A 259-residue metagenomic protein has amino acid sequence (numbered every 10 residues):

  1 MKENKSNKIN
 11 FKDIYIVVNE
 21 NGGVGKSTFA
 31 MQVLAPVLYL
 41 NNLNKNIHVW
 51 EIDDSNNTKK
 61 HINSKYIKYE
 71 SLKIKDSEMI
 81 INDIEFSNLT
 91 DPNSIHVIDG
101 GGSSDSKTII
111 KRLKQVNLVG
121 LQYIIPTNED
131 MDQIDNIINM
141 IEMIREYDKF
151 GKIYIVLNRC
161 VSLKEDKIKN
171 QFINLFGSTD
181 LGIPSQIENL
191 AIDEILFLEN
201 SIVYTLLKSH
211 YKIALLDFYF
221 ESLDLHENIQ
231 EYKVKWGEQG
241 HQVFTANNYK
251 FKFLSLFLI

Functional and structural regions predicted by a protein language model:
K2-K8: Pre-Walker A adenine-sensing motif
N10-S77: Walker A/P-loop NTP-binding active-site region of P-loop NTPases, recognizing the glycine-rich GxxxxGKT/S
V49, I95, Y154: Hydrophobic "anchor" residues on beta-strands that sit immediately upstream of conserved functional sites
I74-S87, G100-L118: Switch II of P-loop NTPase G domains
P92-H96, Q122: Loop/turn-to-beta-strand initiation segments
S103-L198: Conserved catalytic-core segment of NTP-binding enzymes
I173-F244: Beta-strand-loop-alpha "switch" segments that mediate conformational coupling across diverse proteins
Q242-I259: Long, hydrophobic alpha-helical segments that serve as membrane-spanning/inserting helices
